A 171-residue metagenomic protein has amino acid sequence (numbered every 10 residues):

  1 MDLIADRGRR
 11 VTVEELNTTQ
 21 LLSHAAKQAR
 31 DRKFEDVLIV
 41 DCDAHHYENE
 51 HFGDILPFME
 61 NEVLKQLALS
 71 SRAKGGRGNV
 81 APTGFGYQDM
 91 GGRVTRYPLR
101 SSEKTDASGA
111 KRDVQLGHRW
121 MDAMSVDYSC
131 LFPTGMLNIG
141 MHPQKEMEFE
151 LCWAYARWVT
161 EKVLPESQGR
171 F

Functional and structural regions predicted by a protein language model:
M1-F171: Helix-coil boundary/capping segments in enzymes
